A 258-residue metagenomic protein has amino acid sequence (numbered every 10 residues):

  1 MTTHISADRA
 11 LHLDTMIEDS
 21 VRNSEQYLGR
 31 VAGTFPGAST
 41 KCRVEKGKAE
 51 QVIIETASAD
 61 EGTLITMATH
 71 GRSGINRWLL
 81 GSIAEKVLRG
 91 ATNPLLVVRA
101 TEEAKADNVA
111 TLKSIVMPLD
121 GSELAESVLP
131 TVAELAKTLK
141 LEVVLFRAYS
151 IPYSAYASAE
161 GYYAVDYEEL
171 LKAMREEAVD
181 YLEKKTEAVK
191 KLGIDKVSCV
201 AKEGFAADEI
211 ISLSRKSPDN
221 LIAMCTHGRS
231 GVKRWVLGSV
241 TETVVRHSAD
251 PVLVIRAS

Functional and structural regions predicted by a protein language model:
M1-L11, A38-K41, T111-D166, L192 (+3 more regions): Small/aliphatic-rich secondary-structure junction motif
L11-Q26, V165-D180: A short acidic, glycine-rich active-site loop that binds or catalyzes chemistry on phosphate/adenosine moieties
T15, R30-I65, E187-I222: Structural beta-alpha unit
S24, I83, V128, A178-Y181 (+2 more regions): Hydrophobic alpha-helical membrane-association signature
R43-G47, V98-A100, F146-A148, V200-G204 (+1 more regions): Conserved beta-strand termini and adjacent loop/short-helix elements that scaffold enzyme active sites in alpha/beta
G47, R72, E102, S122 (+2 more regions): Residue-level marker for beta-strand->alpha-helix junctions and adjacent short loops that shape enzyme
I54-K105, S212-S258: Gly/Ser-rich helix-loop-strand patches that form or flank binding pockets for ribonucleotide-derived cofactors
K185, V200, V232-R234: C-terminal, charge/polar-rich interaction regions
